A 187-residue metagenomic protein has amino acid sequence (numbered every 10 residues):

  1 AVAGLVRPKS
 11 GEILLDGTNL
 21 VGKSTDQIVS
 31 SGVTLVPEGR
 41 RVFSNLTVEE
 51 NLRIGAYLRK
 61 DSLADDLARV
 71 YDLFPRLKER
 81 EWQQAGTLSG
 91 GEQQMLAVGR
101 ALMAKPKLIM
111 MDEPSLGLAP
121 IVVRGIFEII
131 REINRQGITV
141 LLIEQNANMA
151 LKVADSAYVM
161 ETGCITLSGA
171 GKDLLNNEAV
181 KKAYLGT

Functional and structural regions predicted by a protein language model:
A1-T187: Glycine-rich phosphate-binding loops of nucleotide-dependent enzymes
